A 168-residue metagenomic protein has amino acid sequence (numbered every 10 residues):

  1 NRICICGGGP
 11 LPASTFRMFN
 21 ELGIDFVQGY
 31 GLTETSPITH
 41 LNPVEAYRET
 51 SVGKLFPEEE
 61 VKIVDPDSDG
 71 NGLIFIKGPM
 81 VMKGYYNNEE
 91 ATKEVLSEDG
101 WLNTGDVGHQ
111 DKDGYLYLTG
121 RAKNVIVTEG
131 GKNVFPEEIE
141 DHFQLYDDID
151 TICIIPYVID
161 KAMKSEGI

Functional and structural regions predicted by a protein language model:
N1-Y47: Gly/Ser/Thr-rich phosphate-binding loop
G8, G31, G53, D106 (+1 more regions): Active-site glycine-centered loops adjacent to acidic/histidine catalytic or metal-binding residues that shape
L11-S14, E34-P37, M82-G84, Q110 (+3 more regions): Flexible loop/turn segments at secondary-structure boundaries
L32, V44, P66-S68, I159-D160: Short polar/acidic secondary-structure junctions
E49, E89, W101, K132-P136 (+2 more regions): Amphipathic alpha-helical segments in well-structured domains
L55, K62-V64, D69-T128, L145: Conserved ATP-binding/catalytic segment of the ANL
E59, G72, E166-I168: Change "...and in nucleic-acid phosphodiester-cleaving endonucleases..." to "...and in nucleic-acid processing enzymes
G105-V107, Y146-I168: C-terminal boundary motif of the adenylate-forming
